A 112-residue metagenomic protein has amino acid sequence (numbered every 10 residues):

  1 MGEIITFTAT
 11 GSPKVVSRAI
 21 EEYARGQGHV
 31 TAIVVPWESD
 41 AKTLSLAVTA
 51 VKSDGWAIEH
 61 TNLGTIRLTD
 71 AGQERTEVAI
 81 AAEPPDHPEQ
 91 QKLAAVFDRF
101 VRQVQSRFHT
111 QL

Functional and structural regions predicted by a protein language model:
M1-L112: Ser/Thr-rich, low-complexity intrinsically disordered terminal regions
